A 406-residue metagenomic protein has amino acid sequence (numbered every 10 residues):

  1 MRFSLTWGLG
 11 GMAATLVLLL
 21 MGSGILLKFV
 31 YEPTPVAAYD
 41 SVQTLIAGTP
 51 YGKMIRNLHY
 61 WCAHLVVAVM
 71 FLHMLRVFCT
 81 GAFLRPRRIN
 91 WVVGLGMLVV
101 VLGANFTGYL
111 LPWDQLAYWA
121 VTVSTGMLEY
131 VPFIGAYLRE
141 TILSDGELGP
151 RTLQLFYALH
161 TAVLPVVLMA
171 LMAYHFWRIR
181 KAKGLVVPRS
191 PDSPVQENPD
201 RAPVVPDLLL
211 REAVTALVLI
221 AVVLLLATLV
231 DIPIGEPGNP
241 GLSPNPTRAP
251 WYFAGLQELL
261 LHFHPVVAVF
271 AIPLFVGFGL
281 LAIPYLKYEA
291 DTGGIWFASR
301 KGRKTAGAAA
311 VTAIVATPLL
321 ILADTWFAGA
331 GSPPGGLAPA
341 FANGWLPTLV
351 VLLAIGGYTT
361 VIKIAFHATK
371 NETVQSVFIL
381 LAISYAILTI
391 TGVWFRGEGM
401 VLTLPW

Functional and structural regions predicted by a protein language model:
M1-W251, A271-P273, G277-T292, W296 (+4 more regions): Membrane-embedded alpha-helical bundles that constitute the cytochrome b-like, heme-associated redox core of multi-pass
A136-E140, F253-H262, V266-V267: Periplasmic/ER-lumenal interhelical loops and adjacent helix-loop junctions in multi-pass membrane proteins
G335-P339: Long, charge-rich C-terminal accessory regions
A340-W345: Charged, compositionally biased interaction regions
